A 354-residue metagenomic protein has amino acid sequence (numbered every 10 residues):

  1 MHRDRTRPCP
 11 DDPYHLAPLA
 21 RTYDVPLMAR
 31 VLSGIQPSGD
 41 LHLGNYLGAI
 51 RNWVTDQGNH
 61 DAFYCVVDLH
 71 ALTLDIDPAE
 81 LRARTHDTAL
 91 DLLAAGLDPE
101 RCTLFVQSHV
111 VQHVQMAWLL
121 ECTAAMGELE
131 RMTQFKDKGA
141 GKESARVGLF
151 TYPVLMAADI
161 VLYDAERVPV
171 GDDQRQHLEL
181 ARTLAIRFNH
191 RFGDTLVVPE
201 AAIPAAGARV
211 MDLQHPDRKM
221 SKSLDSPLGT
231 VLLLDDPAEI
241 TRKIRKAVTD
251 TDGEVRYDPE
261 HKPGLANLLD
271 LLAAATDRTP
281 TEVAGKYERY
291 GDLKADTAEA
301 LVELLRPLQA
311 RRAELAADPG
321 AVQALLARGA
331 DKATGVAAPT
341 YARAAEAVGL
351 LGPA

Functional and structural regions predicted by a protein language model:
H2, P10-D12: Intrinsic low-complexity, disordered N-terminal segments enriched in polar/charged/small residues
T6-P8, A17: Short linear motifs in low-complexity or flexible loops
H15, Y23-D24, Q176, R182-A354: Conserved nucleotide- and phosphate/pyrophosphate-binding catalytic cores in adenylate/nucleotidyl-handling enzymes
Y23-D24, A29-A158, A300-E303, A313: N-terminal Rossmann-like or analogous alpha/beta NTP/dinucleotide-binding catalytic cores that position adenine
A89, G96, A124-G127, A165 (+2 more regions): A generic secondary-structure signal for well-formed alpha-helical elements
M126-E130, L162-P169, A273-V283, Q309: Short helix-capping/linker segments at secondary-structure and domain boundaries
D137-F188, F192, D212: Internal, conserved structured core segments that host functional sites
